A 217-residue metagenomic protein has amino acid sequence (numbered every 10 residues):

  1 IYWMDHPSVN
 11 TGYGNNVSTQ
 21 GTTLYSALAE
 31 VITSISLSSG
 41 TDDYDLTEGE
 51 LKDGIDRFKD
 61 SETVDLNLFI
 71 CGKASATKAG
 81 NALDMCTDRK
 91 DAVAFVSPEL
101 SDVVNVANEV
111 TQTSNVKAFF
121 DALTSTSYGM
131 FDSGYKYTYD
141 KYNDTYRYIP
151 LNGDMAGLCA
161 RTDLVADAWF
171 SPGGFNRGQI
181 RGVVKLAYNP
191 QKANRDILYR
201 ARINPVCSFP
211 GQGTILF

Functional and structural regions predicted by a protein language model:
I1-F217: A glycine- and small-residue-enriched flexible loop/hinge signal that marks low-structured segments
